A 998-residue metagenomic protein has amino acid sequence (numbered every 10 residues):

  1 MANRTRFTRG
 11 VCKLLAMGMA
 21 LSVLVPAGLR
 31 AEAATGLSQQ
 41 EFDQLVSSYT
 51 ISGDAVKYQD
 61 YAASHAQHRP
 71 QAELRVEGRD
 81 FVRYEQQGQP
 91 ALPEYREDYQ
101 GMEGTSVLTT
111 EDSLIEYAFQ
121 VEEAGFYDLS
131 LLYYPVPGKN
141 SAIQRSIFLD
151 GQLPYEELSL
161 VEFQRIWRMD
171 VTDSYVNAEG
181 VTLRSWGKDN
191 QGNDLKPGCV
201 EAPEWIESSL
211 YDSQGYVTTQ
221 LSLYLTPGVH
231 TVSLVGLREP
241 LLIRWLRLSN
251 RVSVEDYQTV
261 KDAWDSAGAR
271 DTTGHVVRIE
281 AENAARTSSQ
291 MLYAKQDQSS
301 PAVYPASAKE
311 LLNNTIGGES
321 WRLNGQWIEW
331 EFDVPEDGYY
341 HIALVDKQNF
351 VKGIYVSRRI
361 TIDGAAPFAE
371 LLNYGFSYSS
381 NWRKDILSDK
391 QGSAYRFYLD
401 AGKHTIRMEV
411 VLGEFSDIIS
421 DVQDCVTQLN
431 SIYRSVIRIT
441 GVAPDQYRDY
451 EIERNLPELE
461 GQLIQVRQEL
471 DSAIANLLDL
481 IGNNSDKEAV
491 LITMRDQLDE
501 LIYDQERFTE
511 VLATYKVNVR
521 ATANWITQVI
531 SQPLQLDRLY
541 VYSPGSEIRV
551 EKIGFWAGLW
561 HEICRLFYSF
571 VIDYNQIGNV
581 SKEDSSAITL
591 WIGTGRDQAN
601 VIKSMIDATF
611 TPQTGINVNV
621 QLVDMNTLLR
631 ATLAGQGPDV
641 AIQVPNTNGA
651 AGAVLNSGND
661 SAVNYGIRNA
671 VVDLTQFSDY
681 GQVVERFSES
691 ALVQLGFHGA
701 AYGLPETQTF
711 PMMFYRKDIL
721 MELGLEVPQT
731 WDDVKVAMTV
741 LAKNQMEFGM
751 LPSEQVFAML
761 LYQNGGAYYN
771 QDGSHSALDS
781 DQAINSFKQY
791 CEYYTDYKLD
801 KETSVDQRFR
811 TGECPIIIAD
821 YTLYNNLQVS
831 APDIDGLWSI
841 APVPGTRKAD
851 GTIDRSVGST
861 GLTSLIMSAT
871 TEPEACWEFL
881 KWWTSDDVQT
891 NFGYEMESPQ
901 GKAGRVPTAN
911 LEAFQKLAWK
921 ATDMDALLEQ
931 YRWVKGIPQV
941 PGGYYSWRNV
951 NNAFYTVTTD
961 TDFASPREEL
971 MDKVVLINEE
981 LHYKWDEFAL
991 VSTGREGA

Functional and structural regions predicted by a protein language model:
A34-Y540: Extracytoplasmic
E123, E336, A831-G904, R932-Q939 (+1 more regions): Extracytoplasmic/periplasmic substrate-recognition and gating elements
G338, I418-D660, E968-A998: Conserved N-terminal structural module of periplasmic/extracytoplasmic solute-binding proteins
F567-D584, G649-M712, K735, L837-P844 (+1 more regions): Hinge/lid segment of periplasmic solute-binding proteins
A608-F687, D718, E722-E726, P815-I816 (+2 more regions): Extracytoplasmic "Venus flytrap"/periplasmic binding protein-like
V693, F697-E706, P711, D732-N785 (+1 more regions): Extracytoplasmic/periplasmic solute-binding protein
H775-E802: Glycine-centered hinge/linker elements that transmit conformational signals in sensory and ligand-binding systems
V843-G845, Y894-T956, D986-A998: Long, aromatic- and glycine/proline-rich binding clefts that accommodate carbohydrate-like moieties
